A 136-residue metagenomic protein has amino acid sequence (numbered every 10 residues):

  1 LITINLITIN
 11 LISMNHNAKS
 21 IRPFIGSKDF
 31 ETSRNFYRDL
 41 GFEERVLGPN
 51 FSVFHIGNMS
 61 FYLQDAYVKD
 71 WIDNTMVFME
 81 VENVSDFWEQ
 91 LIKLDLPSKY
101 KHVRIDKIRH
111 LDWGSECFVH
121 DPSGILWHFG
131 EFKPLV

Functional and structural regions predicted by a protein language model:
L6-T32, V77, K133-V136: N-terminal beta-strand motif that seeds the catalytic metal site of vicinal oxygen chelate
H16-K19, K69-N74, H110-L111: Short glycine-enriched loop/turn motifs at secondary-structure junctions
F24-F61, Y67: Core segments of cupin and vicinal oxygen chelate
G48-N50, W71, L111-S115: Short acidic/glycine-enriched loop/turn segments that link adjacent beta-strands
F54-N58, V119-P122, F132: Active-site beta-strand termini and strand-to-loop segments that position acidic
Y62-Q64, F118, W127-E131: Conserved beta-strand in the GNAT
Y67, I105, H110, E131-L135: Acetyl-CoA-dependent GNAT
F78-L126: Vicinal oxygen chelate
